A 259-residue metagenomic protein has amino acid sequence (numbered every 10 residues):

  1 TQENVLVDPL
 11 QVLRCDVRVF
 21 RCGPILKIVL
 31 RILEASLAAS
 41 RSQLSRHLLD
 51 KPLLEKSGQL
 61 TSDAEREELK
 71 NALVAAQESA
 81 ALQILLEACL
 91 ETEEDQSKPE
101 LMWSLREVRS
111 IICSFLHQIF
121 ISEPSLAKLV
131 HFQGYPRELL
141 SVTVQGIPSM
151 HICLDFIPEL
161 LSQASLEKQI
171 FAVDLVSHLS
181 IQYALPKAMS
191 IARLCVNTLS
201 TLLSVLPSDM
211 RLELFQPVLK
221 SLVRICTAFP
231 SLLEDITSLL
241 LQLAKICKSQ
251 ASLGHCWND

Functional and structural regions predicted by a protein language model:
T1-D259: Extended alpha-solenoid scaffolds built from HEAT/ARM-like alpha-helical repeats and adjacent low-complexity/polar
